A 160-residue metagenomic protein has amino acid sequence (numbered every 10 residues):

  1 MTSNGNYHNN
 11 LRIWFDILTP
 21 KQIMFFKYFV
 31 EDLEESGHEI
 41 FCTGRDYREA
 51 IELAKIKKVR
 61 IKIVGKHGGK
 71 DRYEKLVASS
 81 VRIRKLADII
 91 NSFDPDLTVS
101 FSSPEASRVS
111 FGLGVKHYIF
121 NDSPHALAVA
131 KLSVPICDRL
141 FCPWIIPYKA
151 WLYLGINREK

Functional and structural regions predicted by a protein language model:
N6-P20: Nucleotide-activated donor-dependent transferases that construct or modify glycoconjugates
P20-E34: Short amphipathic alpha-helix
D32, L53, V109, L132-S133: Hydrophobic/aromatic ligand-binding patch that stacks against planar heteroaromatic rings of cofactors or nucleotides
E34-A78: Conserved nucleotide-sugar phosphate-binding/catalytic loop shared by glycosyltransferases and other
R45-E49, S102-E105, W144-Y148: Short, polar loop motifs at secondary-structure junctions
R82-D94: Short, well-structured alpha-helical segments in soluble
T98-G112: An aromatic- and histidine-rich active-site surface loop
K116-K160: Active-site-proximal region of nucleotide-activated glycan assembly enzymes, centered on histidine/acidic-rich loops
